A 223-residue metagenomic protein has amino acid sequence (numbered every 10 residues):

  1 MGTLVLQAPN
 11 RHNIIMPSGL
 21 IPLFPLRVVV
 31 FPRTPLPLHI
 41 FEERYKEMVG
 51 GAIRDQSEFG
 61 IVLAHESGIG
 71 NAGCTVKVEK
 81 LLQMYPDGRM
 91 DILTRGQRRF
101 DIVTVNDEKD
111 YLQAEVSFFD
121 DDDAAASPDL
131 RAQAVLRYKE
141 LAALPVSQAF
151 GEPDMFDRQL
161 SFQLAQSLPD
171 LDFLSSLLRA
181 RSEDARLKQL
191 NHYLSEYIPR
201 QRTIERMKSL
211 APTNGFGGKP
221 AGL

Functional and structural regions predicted by a protein language model:
M1-R11: Intrinsic disorder/low-complexity segments
N10-L223: N-terminal low-complexity, acidic/polar interaction/targeting segments
